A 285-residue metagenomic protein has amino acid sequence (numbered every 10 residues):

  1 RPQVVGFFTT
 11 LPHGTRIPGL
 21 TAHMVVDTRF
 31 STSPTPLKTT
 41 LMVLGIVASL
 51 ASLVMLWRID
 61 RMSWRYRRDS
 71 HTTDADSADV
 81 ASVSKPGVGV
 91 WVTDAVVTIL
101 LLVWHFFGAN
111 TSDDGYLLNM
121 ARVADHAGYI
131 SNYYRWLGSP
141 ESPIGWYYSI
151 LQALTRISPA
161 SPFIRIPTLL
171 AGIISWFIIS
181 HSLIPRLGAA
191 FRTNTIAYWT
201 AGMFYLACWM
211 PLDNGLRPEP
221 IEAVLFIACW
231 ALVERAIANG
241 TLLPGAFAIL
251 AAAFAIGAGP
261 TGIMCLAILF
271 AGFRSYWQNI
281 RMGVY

Functional and structural regions predicted by a protein language model:
R1-D27: Extended repeat-based interaction scaffolds and adjacent low-complexity, acidic/S/T/P-biased segments that form broad
V26, F30-V103: Start-transfer (signal-anchor) and selected internal transmembrane alpha helices of multi-pass inner/ER membrane
P34-V47, R165-L169, P218-E222, I256-A258 (+1 more regions): Alpha-helical transmembrane segments of polytopic membrane proteins
L53-S63, L183-L187, W230-N239, A271-R281: Structural signal for the C-terminal ends of transmembrane alpha-helices and the immediately following loop
S84-V88, N279-Y285: Membrane-interfacial entry segments at the cytosolic side of transmembrane helices
D94-T98, I166, Y198, A246 (+1 more regions): Hydrophobic alpha-helical transmembrane segments
L100-T193, A207-V224: Active-site lumenal/periplasmic loops and adjacent helix-entry segments of GT-C-fold, multi-pass membrane
I178, R192-R274, Y285: Membrane-embedded helix bundles of polyisoprenyl
